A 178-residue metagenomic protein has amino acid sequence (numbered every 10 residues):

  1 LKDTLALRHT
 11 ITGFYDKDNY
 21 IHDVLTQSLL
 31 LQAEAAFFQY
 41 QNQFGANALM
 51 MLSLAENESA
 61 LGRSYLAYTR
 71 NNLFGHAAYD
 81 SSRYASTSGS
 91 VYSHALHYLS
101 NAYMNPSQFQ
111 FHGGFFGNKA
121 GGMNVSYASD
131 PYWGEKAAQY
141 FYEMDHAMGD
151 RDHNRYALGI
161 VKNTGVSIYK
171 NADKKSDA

Functional and structural regions predicted by a protein language model:
L1-M50, L61-A178: Catalytic cores of secreted/periplasmic lytic hydrolases that degrade extracellular macromolecules
S53: C-type cytochrome heme c attachment motif
E58: Pyridoxal 5′-phosphate
